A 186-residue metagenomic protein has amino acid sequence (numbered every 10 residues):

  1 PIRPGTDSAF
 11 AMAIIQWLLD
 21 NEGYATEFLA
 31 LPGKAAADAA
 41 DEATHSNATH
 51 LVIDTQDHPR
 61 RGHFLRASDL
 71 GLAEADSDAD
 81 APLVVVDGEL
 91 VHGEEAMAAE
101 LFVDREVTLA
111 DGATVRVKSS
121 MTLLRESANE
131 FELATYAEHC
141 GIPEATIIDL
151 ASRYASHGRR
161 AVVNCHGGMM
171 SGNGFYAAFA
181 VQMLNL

Functional and structural regions predicted by a protein language model:
P1-H157: Long, well-ordered, tryptophan-enriched scaffold segments
A134, A145, Y154-L186: A glycine-rich, hydrophobic/aromatic-adjacent loop/helix-cap motif
